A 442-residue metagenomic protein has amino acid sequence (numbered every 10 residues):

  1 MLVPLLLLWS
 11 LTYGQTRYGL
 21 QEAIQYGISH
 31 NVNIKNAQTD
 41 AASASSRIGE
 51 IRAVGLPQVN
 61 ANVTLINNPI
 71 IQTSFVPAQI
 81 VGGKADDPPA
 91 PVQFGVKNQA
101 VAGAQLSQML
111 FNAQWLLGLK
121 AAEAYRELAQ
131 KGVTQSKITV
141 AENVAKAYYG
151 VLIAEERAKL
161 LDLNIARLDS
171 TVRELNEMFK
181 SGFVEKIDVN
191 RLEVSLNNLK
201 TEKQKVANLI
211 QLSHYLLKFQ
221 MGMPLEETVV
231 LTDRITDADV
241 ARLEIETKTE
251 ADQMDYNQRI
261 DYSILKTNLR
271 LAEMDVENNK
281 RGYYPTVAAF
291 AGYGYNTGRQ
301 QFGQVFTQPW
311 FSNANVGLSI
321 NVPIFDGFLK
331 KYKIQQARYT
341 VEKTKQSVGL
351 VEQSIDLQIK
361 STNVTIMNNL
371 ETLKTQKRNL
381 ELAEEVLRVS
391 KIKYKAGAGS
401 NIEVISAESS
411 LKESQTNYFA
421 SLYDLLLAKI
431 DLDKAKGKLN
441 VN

Functional and structural regions predicted by a protein language model:
M1-Q21, N31, F419, L425 (+1 more regions): Bacterial Sec-dependent N-terminal signal peptides
T12-I70, L225, T232-E273: Bacterial Sec-pathway N-terminal export signals of envelope proteins
Q25-K35, A42-P57, V92, V96 (+8 more regions): A glycine-/polar-enriched beta->alpha junction
A37-I51, S136, V140-K159, E177 (+4 more regions): Amphipathic alpha-helical coiled-coil segments
S46, T139-Y256, T365, N369: Periplasmic alpha-helical coiled-coil/stalk elements that build and connect Gram-negative outer-membrane
N60, P69-I71, Y215, L225 (+1 more regions): Acidic, low-complexity, intrinsically disordered peripheral segments
N62-A104, R234-I245, F290-V322: Small/polar, glycine/serine/threonine/aspartate-rich low-complexity segments that form flexible
